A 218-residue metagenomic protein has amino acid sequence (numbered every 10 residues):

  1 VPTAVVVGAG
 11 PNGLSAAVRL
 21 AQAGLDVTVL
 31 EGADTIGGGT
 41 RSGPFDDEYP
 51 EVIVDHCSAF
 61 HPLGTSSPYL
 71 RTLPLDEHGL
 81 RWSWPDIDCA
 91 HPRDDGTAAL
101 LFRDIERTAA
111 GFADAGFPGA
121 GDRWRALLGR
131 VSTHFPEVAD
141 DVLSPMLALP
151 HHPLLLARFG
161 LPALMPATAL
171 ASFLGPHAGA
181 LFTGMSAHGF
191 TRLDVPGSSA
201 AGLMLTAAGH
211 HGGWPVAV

Functional and structural regions predicted by a protein language model:
V1-P2, E51-V52, H152-L154, H210-P215: A short, structure-level motif marking secondary-structure boundaries and short turns
P2-P136: N-terminal glycine-rich phosphate/pyrophosphate-binding loop and immediately adjacent elements
G8, N12, G119, L155 (+2 more regions): Conserved aromatic-histidine-acidic binding/catalytic patches
G32, S198-G202: Active-site-adjacent bridging/hinge elements
P74-R81, G184, P215-V218: Short alpha-helical "patches" and their helix-cap loops
D94-G197: Rossmann-like flavin
A201-V218: Helical element adjacent to the flavin cofactor pocket in flavoenzyme catalytic cores
